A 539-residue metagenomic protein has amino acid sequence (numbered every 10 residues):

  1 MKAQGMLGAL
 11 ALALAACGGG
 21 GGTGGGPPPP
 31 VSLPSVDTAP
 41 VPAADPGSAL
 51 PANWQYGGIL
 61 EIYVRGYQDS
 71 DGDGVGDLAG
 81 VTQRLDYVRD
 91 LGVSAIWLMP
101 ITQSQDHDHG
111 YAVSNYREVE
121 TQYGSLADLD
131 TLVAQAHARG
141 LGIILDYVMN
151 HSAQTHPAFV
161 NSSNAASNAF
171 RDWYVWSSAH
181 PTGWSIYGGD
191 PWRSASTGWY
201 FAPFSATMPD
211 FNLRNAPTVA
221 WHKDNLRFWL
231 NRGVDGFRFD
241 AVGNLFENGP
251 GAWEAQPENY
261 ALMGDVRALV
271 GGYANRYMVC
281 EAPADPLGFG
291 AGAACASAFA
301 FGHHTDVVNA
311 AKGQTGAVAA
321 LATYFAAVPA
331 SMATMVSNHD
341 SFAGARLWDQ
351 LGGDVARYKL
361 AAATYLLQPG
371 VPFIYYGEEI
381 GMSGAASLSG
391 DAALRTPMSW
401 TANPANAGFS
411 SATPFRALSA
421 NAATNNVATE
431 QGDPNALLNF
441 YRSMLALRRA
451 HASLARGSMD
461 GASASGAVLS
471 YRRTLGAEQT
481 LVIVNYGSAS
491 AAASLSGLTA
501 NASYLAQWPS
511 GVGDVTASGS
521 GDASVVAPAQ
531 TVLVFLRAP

Functional and structural regions predicted by a protein language model:
L14-A16: C-terminal motif of bacterial Sec signal peptides marking the signal peptidase cleavage site
G18, L33-K223, R227, N231 (+2 more regions): Acidic/aromatic-lined carbohydrate-recognition and catalytic surfaces of CAZymes acting on diverse glycans
G18-G25: Bacterial lipoprotein signal-peptidase II cleavage site
L50, W54, V270, Y277 (+3 more regions): Loop/helix patches that line or flank the sugar-binding groove of alpha-linked glycan CAZymes
A153-S163, V279-K312, S383-A392: Substrate-binding cleft/loops of secretory-pathway carbohydrate-active enzymes
A255, Y486-A500: Surface-exposed beta-strand/loop patches in extracellular or lumenal glycoproteins
G497-V512: Solvent-exposed beta-hairpin/edge-strand motifs
S518-P539: C-terminal beta-strand-rich structural cap/linker in extracellular carbohydrate-active enzymes
